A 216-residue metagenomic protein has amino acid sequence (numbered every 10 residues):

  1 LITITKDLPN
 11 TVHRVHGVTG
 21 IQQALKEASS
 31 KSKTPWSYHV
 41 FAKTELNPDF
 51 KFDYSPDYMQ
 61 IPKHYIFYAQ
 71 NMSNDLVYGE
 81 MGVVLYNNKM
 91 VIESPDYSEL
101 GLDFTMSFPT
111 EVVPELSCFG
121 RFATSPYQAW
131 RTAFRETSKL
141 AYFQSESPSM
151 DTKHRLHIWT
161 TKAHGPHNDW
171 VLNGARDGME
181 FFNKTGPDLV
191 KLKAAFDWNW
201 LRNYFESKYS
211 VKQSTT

Functional and structural regions predicted by a protein language model:
L1-K33: N-terminal anchoring/stem segment of glycosyltransferases
I4-T5, F52-S55: Short, glycine/charged-enriched secondary-structure capping and boundary segments
T11-H16, A42, M59-I61: Short linear motifs at secondary-structure transitions and domain/linker junctions
H13, Y38, Y65-I66: Hydrophobic/aromatic beta-strand patches that form the interior of the parallel beta-sheet core in alpha/beta enzyme
G20, K43-E45, M72-S73, V91: Short, solvent-exposed loop/turn segments at secondary-structure junctions
S32-W36, Y58-M59: Short, charged low-complexity intrinsically disordered segments located at boundaries of structured domains
P35-K51: Short beta-strand-to-loop acidic/aromatic patch adjacent to the donor-nucleotide binding site
Y54-T216: Catalytic-site signature of metal-activated, phosphate-bearing donor transferases, centered on the GT-A/GT-A-like
